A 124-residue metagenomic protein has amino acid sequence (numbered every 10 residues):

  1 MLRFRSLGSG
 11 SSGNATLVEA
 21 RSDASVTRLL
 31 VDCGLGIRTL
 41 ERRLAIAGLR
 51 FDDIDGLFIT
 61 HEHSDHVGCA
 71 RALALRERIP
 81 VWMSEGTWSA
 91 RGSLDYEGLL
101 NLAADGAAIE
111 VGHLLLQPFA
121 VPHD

Functional and structural regions predicted by a protein language model:
M1-A47: Conserved beta-strand hairpin/beta-sheet module of binuclear metal-dependent hydrolase folds, prominently
R3-L7, G36, L57-T60, P118-P122: Short, flexible loop segments at the rims of nucleotide/cofactor-binding pockets, characterized by
G8, G56, L100-A104: Beta-strand->loop->alpha-helix junctions that form or flank phosphate-binding loops in nucleotide-handling enzymes
S12, G36, H63, T87 (+1 more regions): A generic "binding-loop/recognition-motif" signal
V18, D32, H61, V81 (+2 more regions): Divalent metal-coordination and catalytic microenvironments
G36-M83: Active-site metal-binding motif and surrounding structural segment of the metallo-beta-lactamase
M83-D124: Metallo-beta-lactamase
